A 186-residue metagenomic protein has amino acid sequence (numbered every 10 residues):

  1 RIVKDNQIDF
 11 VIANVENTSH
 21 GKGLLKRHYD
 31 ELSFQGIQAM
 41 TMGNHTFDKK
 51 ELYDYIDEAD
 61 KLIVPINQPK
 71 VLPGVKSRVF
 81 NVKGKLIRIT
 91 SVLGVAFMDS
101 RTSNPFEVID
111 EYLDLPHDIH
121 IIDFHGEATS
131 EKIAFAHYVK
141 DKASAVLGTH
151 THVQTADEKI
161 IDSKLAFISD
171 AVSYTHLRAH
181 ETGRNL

Functional and structural regions predicted by a protein language model:
R1-G74: Core catalytic region of metal-dependent phosphoesterases/phosphodiesterases, especially metallo-beta-lactamase-like
R1-I2, K70-I119: Binuclear metal-dependent hydrolase catalytic cores centered on His/Asp/Glu-rich metal-binding motifs
F10-I12, A39, I119-I121, S144-A145 (+1 more regions): Short, Asp-centered acidic motifs that coordinate Mg2+ and/or phosphate in catalytic or ligand-binding sites
V11-T18, S91-G94, L115-S130: Short acidic, glycine-rich surface-loop motifs adjacent to enzyme active sites
T18-K22, M42-Y53, K70-P73, A96-M98 (+2 more regions): Active-site environment of divalent metal-dependent phosphoester hydrolases
M40, T90, I121, H150: Divalent metal-coordination and catalytic microenvironments
Y138-L177: A contiguous pocket-lining binding segment that forms or flanks enzyme active sites
H176-A179, G183-L186: Single conserved hydrophobic/aromatic residue that forms the stacking wall/gate of nucleotide- or nucleobase-binding
